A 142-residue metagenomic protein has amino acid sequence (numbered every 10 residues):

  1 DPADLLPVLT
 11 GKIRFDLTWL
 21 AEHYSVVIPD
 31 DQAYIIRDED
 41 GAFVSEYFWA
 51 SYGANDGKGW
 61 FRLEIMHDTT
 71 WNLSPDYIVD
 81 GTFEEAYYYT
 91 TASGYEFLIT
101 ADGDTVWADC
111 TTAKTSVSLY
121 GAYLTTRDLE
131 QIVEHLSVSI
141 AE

Functional and structural regions predicted by a protein language model:
D1-T112: Short, solvent-exposed recognition patches
A113-E142: Surface-exposed amphipathic alpha-helical segments
